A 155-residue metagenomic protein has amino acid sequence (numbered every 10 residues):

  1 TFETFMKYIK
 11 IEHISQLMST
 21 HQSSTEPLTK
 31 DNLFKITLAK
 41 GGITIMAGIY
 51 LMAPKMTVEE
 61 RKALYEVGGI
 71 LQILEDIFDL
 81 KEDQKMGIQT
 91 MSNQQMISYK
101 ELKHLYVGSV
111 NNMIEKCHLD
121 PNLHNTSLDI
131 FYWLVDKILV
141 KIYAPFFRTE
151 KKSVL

Functional and structural regions predicted by a protein language model:
T1-K81, K137-K141: All-alpha helical catalytic cores of prenyl diphosphate-utilizing isoprenoid enzymes
F2-M6, K10, F34-K35, K103-I114 (+2 more regions): Generic detector of well-ordered alpha-helical segments enriched in charged/polar residues, highlighting helical
S15, S19, S23-S24, S92 (+4 more regions): Generic serine detector
P27-A39, K85-H118: Divalent-cation-assisted or electrostatically stabilized phosphate/pyrophosphate-binding catalytic cores
E60, T90-Q94, F147: Generic preference for flexible, low-structure residues
L71, M91-E101, W133, K137 (+1 more regions): Short amphipathic alpha-helical patches
I114-L155: C-terminal domain/tail detector
